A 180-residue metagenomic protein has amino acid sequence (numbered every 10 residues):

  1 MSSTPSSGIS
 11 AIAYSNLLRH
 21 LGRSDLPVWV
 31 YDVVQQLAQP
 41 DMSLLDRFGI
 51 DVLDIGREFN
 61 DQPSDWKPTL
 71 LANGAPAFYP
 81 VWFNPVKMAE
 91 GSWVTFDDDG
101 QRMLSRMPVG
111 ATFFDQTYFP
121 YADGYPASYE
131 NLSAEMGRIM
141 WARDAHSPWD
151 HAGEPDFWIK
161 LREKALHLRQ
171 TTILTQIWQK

Functional and structural regions predicted by a protein language model:
M1-K180: Catalytic cores of TIM-barrel enzymes
